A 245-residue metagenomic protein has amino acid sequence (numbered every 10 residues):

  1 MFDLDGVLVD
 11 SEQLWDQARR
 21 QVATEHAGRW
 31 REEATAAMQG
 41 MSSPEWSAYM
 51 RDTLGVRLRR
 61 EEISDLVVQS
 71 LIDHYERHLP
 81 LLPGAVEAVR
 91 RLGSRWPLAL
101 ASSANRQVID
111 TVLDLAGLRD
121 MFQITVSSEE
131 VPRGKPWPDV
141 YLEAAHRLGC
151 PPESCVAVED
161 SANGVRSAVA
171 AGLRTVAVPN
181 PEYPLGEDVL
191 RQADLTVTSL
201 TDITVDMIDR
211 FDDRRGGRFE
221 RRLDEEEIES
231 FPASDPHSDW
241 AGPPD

Functional and structural regions predicted by a protein language model:
M1-A36: Active-site neighborhood of HAD-like aspartate-dependent phosphohydrolases
V7, S102-A104, P179: Conserved phosphate-coupling serine/threonine residues in phosphotransfer and NTP-handling enzymes
L8, L81, L98-A101, R133 (+1 more regions): Conserved SAM-binding loop
A37-D73, P83, R90-R91: A metal-dependent, Asp-based hydrolase signature
D73-L100, R106-D110: Short, acidic loop-to-helix structural element flanking the phosphoryl-transfer center in phosphate-processing enzymes
R106-R218: Asp-based, Mg2+/Mn2+-dependent phosphohydrolase catalytic module
G217-D245: A charge-rich, low-complexity, intrinsically flexible signal that marks solvent-exposed coils, linkers, repeats
